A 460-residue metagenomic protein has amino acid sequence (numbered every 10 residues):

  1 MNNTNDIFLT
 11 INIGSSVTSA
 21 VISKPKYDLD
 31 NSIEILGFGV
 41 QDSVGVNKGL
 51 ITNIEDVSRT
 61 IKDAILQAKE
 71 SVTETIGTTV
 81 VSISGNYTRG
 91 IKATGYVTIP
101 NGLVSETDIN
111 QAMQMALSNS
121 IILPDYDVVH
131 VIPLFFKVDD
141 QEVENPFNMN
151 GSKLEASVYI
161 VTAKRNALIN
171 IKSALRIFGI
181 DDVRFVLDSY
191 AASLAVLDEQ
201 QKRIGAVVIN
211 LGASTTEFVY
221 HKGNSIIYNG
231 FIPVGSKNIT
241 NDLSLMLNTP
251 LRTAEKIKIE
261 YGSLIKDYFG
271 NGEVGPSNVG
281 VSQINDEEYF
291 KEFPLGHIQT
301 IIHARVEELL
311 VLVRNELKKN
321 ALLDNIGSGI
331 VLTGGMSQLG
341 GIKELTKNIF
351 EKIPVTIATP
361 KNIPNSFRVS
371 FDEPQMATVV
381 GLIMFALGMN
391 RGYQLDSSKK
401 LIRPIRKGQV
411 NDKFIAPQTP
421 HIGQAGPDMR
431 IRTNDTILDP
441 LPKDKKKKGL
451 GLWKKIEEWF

Functional and structural regions predicted by a protein language model:
M1-V17, V21-A206, P250-L251, I259-D267 (+4 more regions): Nucleotide/phosphate-binding catalytic cleft detector across ATP-hydrolyzing and phosphate-transferring enzymes
T10-I11, A20, V81, L175 (+5 more regions): Residue-level signature of catalytic and energy-coupling elements of molecular machines, predominantly ATP/GTP-dependent
S16, A163, S263-I265, N325-I349: Glycine-rich phosphate-binding loops at beta-strand->alpha-helix junctions
E74-G85, N320-G335: Short glycine-rich phosphate-binding loop at a beta-alpha junction
L187-L194, N238, N362-N365: Short acidic loop-to-helix transition motifs that present clustered carboxylates
L197-G272: Acidic, glycine-rich loop-and-beta core segments that form the ion-binding/anion-interacting portion of active sites
I227-Y228, N241, H297, N362-V369: Short beta-alpha connecting loops at secondary-structure transitions that line or flank enzyme active sites
A358-V410: Glycine-rich phosphate-binding/hydrolytic loop that grips phosphoryl groups
